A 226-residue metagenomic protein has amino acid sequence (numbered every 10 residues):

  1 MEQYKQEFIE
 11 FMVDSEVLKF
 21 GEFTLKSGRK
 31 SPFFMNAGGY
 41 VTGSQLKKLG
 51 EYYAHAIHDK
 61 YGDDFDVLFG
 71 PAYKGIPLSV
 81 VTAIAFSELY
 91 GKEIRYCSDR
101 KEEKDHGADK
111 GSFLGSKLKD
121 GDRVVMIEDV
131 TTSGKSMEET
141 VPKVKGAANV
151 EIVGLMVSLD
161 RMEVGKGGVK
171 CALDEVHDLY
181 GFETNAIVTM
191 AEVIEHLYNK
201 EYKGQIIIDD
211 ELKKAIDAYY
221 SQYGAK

Functional and structural regions predicted by a protein language model:
M1-I127, T132-K226: PRPP-associated nucleotide enzymes
